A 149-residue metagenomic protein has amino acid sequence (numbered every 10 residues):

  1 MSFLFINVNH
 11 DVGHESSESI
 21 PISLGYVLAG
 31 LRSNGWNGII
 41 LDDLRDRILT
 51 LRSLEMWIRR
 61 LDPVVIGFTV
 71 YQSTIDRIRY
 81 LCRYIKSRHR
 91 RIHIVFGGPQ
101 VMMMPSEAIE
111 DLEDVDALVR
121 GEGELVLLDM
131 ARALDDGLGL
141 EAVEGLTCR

Functional and structural regions predicted by a protein language model:
M1-S2, N37: Residues that mark the start of a beta-strand
S2-H14, V65: Nucleotide-activated donor-dependent transferases that construct or modify glycoconjugates
V12-L24: Glycine- and acidic-residue-enriched helix-capping/strand-helix junction motifs
G25-A29: N-terminal G-site helix/loop of the GST-like fold
G30, N34-R149: Glycine-rich beta-alpha loop elements in corrinoid/cobalamin-binding modules across cobalamin-dependent enzymes
